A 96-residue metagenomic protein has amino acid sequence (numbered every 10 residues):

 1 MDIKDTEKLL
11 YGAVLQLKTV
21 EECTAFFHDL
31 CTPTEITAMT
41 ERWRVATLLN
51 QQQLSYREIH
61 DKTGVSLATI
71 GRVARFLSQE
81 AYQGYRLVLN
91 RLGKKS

Functional and structural regions predicted by a protein language model:
M1-L17: General nucleic-acid-binding
T6-L10, F26, R44, T69: A general alpha-helix detector
C23-R42: Short, Lys/Arg-enriched anionic-surface-contact patches
T40-Q53: Short, amphipathic alpha-helical "recognition" segments used to contact nucleic acids or chromatin
Q52, S66, L77-E80: The DNA-recognition helices of helix-turn-helix-type DNA-binding domains
R57-T63, I70: Short alpha-helical "recognition helix" segments of helix-turn-helix
A74-L87: Short, solvent-exposed alpha-helical "recognition" segments
L87-S96: Intrinsically disordered, low-complexity basic tails/linkers immediately adjacent to helix-turn-helix/homeobox/MYB/SANT
